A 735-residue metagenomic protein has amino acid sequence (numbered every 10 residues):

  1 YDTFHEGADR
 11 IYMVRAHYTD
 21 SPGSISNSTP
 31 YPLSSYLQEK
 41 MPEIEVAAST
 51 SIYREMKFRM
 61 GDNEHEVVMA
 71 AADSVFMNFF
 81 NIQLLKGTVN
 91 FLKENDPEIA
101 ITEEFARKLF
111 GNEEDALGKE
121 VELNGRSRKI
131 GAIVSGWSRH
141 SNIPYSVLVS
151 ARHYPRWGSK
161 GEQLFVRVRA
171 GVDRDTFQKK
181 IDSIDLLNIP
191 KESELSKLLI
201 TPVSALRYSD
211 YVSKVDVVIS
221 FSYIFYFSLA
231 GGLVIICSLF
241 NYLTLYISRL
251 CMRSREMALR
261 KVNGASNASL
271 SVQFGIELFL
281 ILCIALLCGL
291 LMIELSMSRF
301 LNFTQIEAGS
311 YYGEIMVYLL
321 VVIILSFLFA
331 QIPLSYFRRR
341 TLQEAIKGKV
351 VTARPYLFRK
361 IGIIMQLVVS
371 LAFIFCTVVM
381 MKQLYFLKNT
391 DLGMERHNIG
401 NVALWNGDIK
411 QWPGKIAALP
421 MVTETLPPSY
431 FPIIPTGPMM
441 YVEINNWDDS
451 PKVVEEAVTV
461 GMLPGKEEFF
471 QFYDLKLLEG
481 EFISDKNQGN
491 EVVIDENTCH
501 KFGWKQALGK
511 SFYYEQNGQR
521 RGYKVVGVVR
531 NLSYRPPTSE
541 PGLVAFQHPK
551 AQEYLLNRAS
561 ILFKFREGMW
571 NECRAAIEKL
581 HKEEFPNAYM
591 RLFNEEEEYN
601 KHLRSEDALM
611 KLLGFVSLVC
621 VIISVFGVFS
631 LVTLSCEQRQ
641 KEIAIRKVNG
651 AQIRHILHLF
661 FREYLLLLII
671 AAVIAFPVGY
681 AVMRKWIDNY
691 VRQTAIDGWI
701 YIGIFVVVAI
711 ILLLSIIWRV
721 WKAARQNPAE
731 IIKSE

Functional and structural regions predicted by a protein language model:
Y1, I219-R255, C283, F358-Q383 (+4 more regions): Hydrophobic alpha-helical transmembrane segments of multi-pass inner-membrane transport and secretion
Y1-R15, R299-I306, V369-H397, W686-V691: Alpha-helical transmembrane segments
H5, S183-L233, C251-R253, S266-N267 (+5 more regions): Membrane-helix entry/capping segments
E6-H65, V75, R107-K108, N112 (+4 more regions): Hydrophobic, regular-secondary-structure patches
D73-K86, I99-I219, G414-K601: Mid-to-C-terminal secondary-structure elements that act as membrane-proximal/extracytoplasmic interface segments
L199, L278-R340, K382, R662-R725: Small-residue-rich transmembrane alpha-helices
L239-I281, R339-V350, F626-L666, R725-S734: Intracellular coupling helices
N587-L668, A672-V673, M683-W686: C-terminal transmembrane helical bundles of large multi-pass transporters and their helix-start/helix-kink determinants
